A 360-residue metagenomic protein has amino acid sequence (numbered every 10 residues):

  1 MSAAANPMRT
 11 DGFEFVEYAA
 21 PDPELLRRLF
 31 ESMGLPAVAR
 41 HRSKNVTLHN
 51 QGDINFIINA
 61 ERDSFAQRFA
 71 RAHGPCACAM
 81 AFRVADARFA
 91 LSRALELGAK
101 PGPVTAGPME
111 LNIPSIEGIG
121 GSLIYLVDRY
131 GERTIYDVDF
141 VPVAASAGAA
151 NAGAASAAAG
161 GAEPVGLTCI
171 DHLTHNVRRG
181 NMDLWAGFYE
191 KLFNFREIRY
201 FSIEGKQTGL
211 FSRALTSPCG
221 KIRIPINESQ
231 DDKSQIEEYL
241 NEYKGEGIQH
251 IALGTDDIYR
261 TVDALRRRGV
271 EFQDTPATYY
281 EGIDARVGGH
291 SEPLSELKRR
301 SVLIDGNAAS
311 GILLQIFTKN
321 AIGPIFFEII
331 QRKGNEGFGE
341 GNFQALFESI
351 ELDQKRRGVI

Functional and structural regions predicted by a protein language model:
M1-P142, Q315: An N-terminus-focused feature that recognizes amino-terminal "leader" regions
M1-P23, A77-M80, D137-A186, E246-L253 (+2 more regions): N-terminal beta-strand motif that seeds the catalytic metal site of vicinal oxygen chelate
M8-N55, E96, V104-G107, S115-G118 (+5 more regions): Core segments of cupin and vicinal oxygen chelate
T10-V16, F30, L35, H49 (+12 more regions): Short, structured motif recognition centered on aromatic/hydrophobic residues
I119-G121, E163-L167, G205-K206, I226-Q230: Contiguous mid-protein beta-loop-alpha structural module that forms a pocket-lining wall or clamp of enzyme active
G220-I222, E228-S229, E237-E238: Acidic/histidine-rich catalytic neighborhood
I222-I226, K244-K319, I325-R332: Long compositionally biased, domain-poor regions of proteins
A308-L313, A321, I325-L346, I350-I360: Long, C-terminal catalytic modules of enzymes
